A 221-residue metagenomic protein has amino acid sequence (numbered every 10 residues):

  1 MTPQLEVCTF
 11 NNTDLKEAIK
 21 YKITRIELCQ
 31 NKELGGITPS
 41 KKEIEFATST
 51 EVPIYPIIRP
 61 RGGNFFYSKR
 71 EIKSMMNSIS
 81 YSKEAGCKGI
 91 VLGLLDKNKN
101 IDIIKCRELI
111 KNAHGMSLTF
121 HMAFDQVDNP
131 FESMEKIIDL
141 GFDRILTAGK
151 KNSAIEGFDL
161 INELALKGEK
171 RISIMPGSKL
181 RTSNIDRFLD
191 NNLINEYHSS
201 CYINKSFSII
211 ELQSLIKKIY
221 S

Functional and structural regions predicted by a protein language model:
M1-T38: N-terminal pre-domain/capping segments
P3-T9, I26-L28, I54-I58, I90-L92 (+4 more regions): Hydrophobic faces of well-ordered beta-strands that scaffold small-molecule active sites in alpha/beta enzyme cores
F10-Y21, F66-S80, D125-L140, I161-I174 (+1 more regions): Catalytic cores of alpha/beta
N11-T13, K32, P60-G62, D96-N98 (+4 more regions): Active-site-proximal loop/turn and secondary-structure-junction residues that shape catalytic pockets, frequently
N12-D14, I37-T38, I44-I104, D139 (+1 more regions): Active-site beta->alpha loop and helix N-cap motifs at the rims of alpha/beta catalytic domains
T24-I37, Y81, A85-K97, L140-I155 (+1 more regions): Glycine-rich phosphate-binding active-site loops on the catalytic face of alpha/beta enzymes
G36-G62, I101-A123, E156-T182, L212-S221: Alpha-helix-loop-beta-strand connector modules within alpha/beta enzyme cores
K83-S133: Hydrophobic, well-structured mid-protein blocks that either form specific transmembrane helices
